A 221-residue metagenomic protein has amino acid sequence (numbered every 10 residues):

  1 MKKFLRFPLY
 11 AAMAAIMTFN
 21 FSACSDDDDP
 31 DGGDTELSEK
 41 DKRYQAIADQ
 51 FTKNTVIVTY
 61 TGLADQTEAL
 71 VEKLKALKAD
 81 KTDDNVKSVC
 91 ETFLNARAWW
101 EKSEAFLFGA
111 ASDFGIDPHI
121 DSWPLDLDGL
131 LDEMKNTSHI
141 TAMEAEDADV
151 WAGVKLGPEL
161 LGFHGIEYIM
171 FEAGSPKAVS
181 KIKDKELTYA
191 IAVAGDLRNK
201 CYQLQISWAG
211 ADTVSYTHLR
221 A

Functional and structural regions predicted by a protein language model:
M1-F4, M17-A46: Bacterial Sec-dependent N-terminal signal peptides
L5-M13: Sec-dependent signal peptide hydrophobic core
E39-L74: N-terminal mature-domain "stem" immediately C-terminal to a signal peptide or N-terminal signal-anchor/transmembrane
L63-L70, V89, A96-S103, E159-G162 (+5 more regions): Amphipathic alpha-helices that form helix-helix packing interfaces
A64, E68-T141, A145-D147: Post-signal peptide N-terminal segment of secreted/secretory-pathway proteins
L125-P176: Internal, well-ordered alpha/beta segment that forms a basic, Gly-enriched binding/recognition surface
W208-Y216: Long, flexible, surface-exposed domains enriched in hydrophobic/aromatic residues that mediate membrane interaction
T217-A221: Conserved small/polar residues in nucleotide/adenosyl-binding loops
